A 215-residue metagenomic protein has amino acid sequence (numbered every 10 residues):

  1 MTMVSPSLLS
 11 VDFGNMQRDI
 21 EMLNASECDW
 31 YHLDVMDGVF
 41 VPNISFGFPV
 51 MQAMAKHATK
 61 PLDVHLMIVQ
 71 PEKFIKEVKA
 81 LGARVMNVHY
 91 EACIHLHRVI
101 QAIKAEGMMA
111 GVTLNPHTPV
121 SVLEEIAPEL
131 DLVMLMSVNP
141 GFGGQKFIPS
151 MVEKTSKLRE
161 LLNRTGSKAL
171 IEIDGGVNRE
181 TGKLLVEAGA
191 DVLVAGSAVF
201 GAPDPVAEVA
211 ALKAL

Functional and structural regions predicted by a protein language model:
M1-N87, A92-H95, A102-A105, M109-A110 (+9 more regions): Conserved N-terminal beta1-alpha1 strand-loop-helix module at the mouth
H32, E172-I173: Generic enzyme active-site microenvironment
V112-L114: Short, hydrophobic beta-strand segments that form beta-sheet elements in well-ordered domains
H117-P119, N178: Short acidic loop-to-helix transition motifs that present clustered carboxylates
V138-P140: Short glycine-rich anion-binding loops that position phosphate/pyrophosphate groups of nucleotides and phosphorylated
I173-G176, V194-A198: Glycine-rich beta-strand-to-loop/alpha-helix junction loops that act as flexible
G176-A188: Acidic, divalent-metal-coordinating active-site segment for phosphoryl/phosphodiester hydrolysis, typified by short
